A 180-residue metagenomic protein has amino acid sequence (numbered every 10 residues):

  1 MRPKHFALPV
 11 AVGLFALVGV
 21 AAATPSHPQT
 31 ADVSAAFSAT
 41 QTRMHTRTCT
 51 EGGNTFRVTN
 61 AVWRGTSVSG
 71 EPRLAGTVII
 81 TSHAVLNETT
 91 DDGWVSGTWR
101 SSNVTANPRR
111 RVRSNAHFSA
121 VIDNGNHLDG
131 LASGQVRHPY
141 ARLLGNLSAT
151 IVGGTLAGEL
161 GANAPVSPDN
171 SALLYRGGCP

Functional and structural regions predicted by a protein language model:
M1-V10: Bacterial N-terminal signal peptides that target proteins for export
R2, V18-A21: Residue-level detector of alpha-helical transmembrane segments in integral membrane proteins
P9-G19: Bacterial N-terminal signal peptides
T24-P180: Beta-strand-enriched cores of mature, soluble protein domains
